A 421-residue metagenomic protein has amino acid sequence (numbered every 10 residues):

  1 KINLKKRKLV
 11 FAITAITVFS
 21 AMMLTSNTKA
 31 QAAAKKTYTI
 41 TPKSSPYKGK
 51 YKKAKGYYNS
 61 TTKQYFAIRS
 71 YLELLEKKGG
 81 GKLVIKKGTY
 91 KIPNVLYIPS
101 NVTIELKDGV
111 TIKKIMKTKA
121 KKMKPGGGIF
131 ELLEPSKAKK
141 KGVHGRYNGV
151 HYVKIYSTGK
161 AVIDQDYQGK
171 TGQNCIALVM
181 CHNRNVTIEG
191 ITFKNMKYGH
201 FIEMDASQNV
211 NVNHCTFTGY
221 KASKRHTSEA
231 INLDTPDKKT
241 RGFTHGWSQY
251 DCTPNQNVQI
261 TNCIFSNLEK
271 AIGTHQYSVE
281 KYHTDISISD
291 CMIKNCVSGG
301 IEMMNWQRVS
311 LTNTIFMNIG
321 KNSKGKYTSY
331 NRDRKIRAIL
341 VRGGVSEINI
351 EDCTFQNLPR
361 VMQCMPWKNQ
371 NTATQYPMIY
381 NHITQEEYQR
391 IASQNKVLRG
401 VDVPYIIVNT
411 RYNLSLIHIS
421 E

Functional and structural regions predicted by a protein language model:
I2-I13: Bacterial N-terminal signal peptides that target proteins for export
A12-M22: Bacterial N-terminal signal peptides
M22-A34: Sec-dependent signal peptide cleavage junction
K50-K86, A120-K121, G126, P135-K137: Acidic Gly/Asp/Thr-rich repetitive segments characteristic of extracellular carbohydrate-active and adhesion proteins
Y90-E105, K113-K154, D166-N185, Y198-S207: Extracellular beta-strand-rich solenoid/capping regions of secreted or surface-exposed proteins that bind or remodel
K91-V95, K114-K117, Q165-K170, N174-I176 (+10 more regions): Short glycine/acidic-rich loop motifs that flank beta-strands on beta-rich extracellular proteins
K107-G109, H151-D164, R184-N195, Q208-K221 (+7 more regions): Right-handed parallel beta-helix
L414-E421: Residue-level detector of conserved catalytic or cofactor/ligand-binding positions in enzyme active sites
